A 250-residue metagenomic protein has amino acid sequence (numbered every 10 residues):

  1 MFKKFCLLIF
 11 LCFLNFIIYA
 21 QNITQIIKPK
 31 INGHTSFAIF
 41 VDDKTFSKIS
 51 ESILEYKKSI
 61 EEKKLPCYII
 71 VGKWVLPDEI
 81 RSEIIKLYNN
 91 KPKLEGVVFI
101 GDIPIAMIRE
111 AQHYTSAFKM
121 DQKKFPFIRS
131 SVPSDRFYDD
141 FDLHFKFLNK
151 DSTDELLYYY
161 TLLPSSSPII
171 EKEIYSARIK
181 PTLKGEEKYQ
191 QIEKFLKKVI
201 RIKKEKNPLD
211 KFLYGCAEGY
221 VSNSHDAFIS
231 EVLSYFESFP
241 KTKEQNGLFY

Functional and structural regions predicted by a protein language model:
M1-I23: Bacterial Sec-dependent N-terminal signal peptides
Q21-Y250: Cysteine-dependent hydrolase recognition
